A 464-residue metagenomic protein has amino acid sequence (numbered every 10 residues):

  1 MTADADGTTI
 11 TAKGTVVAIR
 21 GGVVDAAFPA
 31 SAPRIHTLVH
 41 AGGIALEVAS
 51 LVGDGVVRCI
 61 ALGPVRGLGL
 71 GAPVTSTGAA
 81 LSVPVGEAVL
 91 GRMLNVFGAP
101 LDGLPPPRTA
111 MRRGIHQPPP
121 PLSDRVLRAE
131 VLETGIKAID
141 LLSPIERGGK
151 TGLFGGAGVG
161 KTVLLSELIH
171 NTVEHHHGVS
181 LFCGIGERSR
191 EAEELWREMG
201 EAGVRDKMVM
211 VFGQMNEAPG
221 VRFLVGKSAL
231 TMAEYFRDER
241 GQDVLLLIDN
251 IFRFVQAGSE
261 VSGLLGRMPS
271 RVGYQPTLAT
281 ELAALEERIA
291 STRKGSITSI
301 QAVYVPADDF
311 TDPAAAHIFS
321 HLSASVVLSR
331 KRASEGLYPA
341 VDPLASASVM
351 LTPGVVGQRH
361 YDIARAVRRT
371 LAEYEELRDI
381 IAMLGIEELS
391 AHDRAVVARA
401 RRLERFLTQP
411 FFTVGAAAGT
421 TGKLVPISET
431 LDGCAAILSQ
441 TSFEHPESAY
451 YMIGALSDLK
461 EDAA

Functional and structural regions predicted by a protein language model:
T2-T134: Acidic-enriched and Gly/Ser
V16, G21, G71, M93 (+9 more regions): Residue-level signature of catalytic and energy-coupling elements of molecular machines, predominantly ATP/GTP-dependent
A72-V74, L101-G149, T162-L168, A202-E217 (+1 more regions): P-loop NTPase nucleotide-binding/switch module
G135-E187, L230: P-loop NTPase nucleotide-binding module
L142, R222-G258: Phosphate-binding/switch loop-helix module in NTP-utilizing enzymes
P144-E146, N171-H176, G200-R205, Y235-R240 (+3 more regions): Conserved catalytic network of the ASCE P-loop NTPase/AAA+ motor domain
H175-G178, R188-Y235, G263-E281: Nucleotide-state-sensitive switch-loop elements of NTP-binding domains
T231, Y235, R253-F254, E260-A464: Conserved catalytic/coupling modules of large nucleotide/cofactor-utilizing molecular machines
